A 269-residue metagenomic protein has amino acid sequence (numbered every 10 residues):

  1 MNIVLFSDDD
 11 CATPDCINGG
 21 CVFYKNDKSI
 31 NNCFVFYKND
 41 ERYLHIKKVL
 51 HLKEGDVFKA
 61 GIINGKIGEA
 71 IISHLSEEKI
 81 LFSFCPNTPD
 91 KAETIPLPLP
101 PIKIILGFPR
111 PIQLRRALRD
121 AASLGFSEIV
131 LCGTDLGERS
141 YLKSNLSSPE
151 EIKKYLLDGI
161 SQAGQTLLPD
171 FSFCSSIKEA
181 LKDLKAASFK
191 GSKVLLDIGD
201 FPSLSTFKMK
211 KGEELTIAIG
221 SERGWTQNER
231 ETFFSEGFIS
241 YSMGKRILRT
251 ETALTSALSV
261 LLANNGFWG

Functional and structural regions predicted by a protein language model:
M1-A92: N-terminal positively charged helical leader segments and presequences
N87, G133-L136, K245-R246: Short, ordered loop/turn segments at secondary-structure junctions
T94-V194: RNA substrate-binding interface of SAM-dependent RNA methyltransferases
D197-K211: Strongly charged, low-complexity linkers/loops
G199-S203, E222-T226, I247-L248: Short Gly/Pro-enriched loop/turn and capping motifs at secondary-structure junctions
G212-N228, T232: A C-terminal functional module that forms or caps the active site or interfaces directly with catalytic machinery
Q227-G269: Structured adenosyl-cofactor binding patch, chiefly the S-adenosyl-L-methionine
